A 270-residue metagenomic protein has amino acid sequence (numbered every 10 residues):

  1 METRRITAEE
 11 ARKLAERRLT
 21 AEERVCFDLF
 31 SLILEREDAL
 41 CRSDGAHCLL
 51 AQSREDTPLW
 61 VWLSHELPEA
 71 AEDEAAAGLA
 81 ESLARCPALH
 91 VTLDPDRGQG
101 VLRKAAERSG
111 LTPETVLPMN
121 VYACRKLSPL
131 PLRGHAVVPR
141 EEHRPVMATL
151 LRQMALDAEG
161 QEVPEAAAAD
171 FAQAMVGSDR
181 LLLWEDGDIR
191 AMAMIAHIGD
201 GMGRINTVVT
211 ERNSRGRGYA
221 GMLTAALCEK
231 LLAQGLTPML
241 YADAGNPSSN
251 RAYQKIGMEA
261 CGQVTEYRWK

Functional and structural regions predicted by a protein language model:
M1-C26, L127-E162: Short amphipathic alpha-helix that is part of the acyltransferase structural core
E2, D28-P87, A193-N206: Conserved donor-binding loop and adjoining core beta-sheet/short helix segment in diverse acyl/aminoacyl transferases
S53-E55, V163-A166, D170-V209: A conserved beta-strand-loop-helix scaffold within acyl/acetyltransferase catalytic domains
E55-T57, L63-R133, Y267: Acyl-donor-binding surface of acyltransferase catalytic domains
S64, E211, R215, D243: Residue-level recognition of the GNAT/N-acetyltransferase active site
E69-S82, T210, G216-A233, N250-K255: Conserved acetyl-CoA-binding loop-helix of GNAT-fold acetyltransferases
T92-Q99, M239-Q254, E266-K270: Conserved beta-strand-loop-alpha-helix junction that forms the acyl-donor binding cleft
L102, A106, A252-Y253, M258: Conserved active-site tyrosine of GNAT-family acetyltransferases
